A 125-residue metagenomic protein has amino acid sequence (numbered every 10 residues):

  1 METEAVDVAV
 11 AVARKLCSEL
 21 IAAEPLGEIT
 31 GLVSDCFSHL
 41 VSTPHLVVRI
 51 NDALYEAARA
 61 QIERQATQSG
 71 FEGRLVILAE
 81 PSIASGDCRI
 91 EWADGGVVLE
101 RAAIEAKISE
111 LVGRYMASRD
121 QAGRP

Functional and structural regions predicted by a protein language model:
M1-P125: Elongated, mostly alpha-helical coiled-coil "stalk/stator" tethers of large membrane protein machines
